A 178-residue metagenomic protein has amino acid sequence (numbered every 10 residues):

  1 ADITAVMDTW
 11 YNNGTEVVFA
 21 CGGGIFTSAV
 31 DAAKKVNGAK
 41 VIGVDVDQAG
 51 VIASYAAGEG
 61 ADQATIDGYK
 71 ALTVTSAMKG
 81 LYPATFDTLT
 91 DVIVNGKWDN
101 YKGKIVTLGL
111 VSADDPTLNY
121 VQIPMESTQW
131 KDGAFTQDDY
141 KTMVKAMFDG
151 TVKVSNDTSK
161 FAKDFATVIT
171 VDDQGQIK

Functional and structural regions predicted by a protein language model:
A1-K178: A residue-level marker of the well-folded mature domains of exported/periplasmic proteins
